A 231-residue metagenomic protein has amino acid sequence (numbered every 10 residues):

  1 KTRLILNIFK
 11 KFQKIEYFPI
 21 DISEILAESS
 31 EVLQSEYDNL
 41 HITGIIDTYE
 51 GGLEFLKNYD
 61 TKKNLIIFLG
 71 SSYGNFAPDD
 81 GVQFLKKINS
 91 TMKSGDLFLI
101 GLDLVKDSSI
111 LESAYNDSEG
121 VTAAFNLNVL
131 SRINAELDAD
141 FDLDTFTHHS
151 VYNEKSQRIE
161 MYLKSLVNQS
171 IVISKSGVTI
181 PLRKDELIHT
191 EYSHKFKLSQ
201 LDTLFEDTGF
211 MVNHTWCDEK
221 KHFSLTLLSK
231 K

Functional and structural regions predicted by a protein language model:
K1-F12: Conserved SAM-binding loop of SAM-dependent methyltransferases across substrates and taxa, primarily the Class I
E16-D21: Conserved SAM-binding motif I beta-strand of class I
I25, E50, D103-S108: Short "lid" loop at the C-terminus of a central beta-strand within the Rossmann-like core of SAM-dependent
L33-D60: S-adenosyl-L-methionine
G74-K87: A short, conserved alpha-helix within the catalytic core of class I
S90-V105: Conserved beta-strand signature within the Rossmann-like core of class I S-adenosyl-L-methionine
E112-L198, D202-M211: Substrate-binding/catalytic lobe of Class I Rossmann-like enzymes that use SAM or dcSAM, i.e., the mid-to-C-terminal
L163-L166, C217-K231: Core SAM-dependent methyltransferase catalytic element
